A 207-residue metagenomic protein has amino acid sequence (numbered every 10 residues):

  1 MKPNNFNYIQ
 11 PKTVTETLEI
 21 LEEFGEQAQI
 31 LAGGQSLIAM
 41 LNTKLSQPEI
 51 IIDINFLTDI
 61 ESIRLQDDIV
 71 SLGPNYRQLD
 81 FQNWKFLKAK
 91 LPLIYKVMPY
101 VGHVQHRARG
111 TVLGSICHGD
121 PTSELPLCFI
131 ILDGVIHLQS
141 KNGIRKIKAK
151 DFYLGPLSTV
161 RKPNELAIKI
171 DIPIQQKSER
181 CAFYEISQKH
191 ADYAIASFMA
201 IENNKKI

Functional and structural regions predicted by a protein language model:
M1-I207: C-terminal structural segment of proteins
